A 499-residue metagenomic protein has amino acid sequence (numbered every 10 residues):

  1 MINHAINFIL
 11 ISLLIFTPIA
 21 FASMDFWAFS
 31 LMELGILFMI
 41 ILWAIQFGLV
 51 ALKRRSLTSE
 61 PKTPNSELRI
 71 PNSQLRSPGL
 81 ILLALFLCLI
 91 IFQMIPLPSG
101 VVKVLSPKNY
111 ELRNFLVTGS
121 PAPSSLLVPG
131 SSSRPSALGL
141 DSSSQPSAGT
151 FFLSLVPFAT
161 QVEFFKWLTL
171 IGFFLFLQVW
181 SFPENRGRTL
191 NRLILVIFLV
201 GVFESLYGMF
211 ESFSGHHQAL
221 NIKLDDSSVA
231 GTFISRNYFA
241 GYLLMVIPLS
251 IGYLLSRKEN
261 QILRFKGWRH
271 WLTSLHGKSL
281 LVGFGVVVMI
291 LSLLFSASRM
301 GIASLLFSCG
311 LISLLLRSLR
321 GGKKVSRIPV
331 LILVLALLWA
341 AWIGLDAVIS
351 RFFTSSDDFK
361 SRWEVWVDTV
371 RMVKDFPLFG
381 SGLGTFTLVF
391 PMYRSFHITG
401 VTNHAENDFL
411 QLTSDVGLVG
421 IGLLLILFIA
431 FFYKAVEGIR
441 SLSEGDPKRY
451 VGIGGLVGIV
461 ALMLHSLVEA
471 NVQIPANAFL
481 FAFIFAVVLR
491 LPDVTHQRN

Functional and structural regions predicted by a protein language model:
I2-S23, S30-A44, L87-L97, L116-G119 (+5 more regions): Alpha-helical transmembrane segments of multi-pass inner-membrane proteins
I41-S56: Canonical alpha-helical transmembrane segments
S56-L80, A122-A148, N499: Short, basic, low-complexity termini and linkers enriched in Ser/Thr/Gly/Pro that act as targeting/leader peptides
L75-L80, A84-I91: Membrane-interface helix-loop-helix modules in multi-pass membrane proteins
L89, M94-P121, A159, F210-Q218 (+2 more regions): Aromatic-rich transmembrane-lumenal/periplasmic boundary elements in polytopic membrane proteins
Q93, S235, W363-N403, F409-L412 (+1 more regions): TM-adjacent membrane-interface loops and short helices in multi-pass inner/ER membrane proteins
V102-L153, M372, G384-M392: Extracytosolic (periplasmic/ER-lumenal) interhelical loops and adjacent juxtamembrane/interface segments of multi-pass
I222-S227, S350, F390-F396: Short glycine/proline- and charge-enriched loop/turn segments that cap or connect secondary-structure elements
